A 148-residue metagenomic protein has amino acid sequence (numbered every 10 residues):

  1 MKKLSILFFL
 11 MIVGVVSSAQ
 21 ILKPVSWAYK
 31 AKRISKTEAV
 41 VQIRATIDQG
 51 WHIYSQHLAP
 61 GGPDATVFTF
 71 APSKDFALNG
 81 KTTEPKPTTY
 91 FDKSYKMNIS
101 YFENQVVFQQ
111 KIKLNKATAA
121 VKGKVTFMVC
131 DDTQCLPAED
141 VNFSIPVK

Functional and structural regions predicted by a protein language model:
M1-S5: Positively charged n-region of N-terminal signal peptides that target proteins for export
L7-F9, E38-A39: N-terminal hydrophobic alpha-helix used for membrane targeting or insertion
L10-S18: Hydrophobic h-region of N-terminal signal peptides that target proteins for export in Gram-negative bacteria
S18-K148: Extracellular/lumen-exposed scaffold segments
